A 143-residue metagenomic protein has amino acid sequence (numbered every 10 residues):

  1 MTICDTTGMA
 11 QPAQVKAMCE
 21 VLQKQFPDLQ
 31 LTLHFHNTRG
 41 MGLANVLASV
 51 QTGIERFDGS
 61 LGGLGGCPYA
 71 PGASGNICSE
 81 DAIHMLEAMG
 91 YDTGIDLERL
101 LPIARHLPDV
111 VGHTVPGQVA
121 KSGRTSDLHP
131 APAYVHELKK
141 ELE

Functional and structural regions predicted by a protein language model:
T2-E143: Catalytic cores and adjacent flexible loops of soluble metabolic enzymes that perform enolate/carbanion chemistry on
